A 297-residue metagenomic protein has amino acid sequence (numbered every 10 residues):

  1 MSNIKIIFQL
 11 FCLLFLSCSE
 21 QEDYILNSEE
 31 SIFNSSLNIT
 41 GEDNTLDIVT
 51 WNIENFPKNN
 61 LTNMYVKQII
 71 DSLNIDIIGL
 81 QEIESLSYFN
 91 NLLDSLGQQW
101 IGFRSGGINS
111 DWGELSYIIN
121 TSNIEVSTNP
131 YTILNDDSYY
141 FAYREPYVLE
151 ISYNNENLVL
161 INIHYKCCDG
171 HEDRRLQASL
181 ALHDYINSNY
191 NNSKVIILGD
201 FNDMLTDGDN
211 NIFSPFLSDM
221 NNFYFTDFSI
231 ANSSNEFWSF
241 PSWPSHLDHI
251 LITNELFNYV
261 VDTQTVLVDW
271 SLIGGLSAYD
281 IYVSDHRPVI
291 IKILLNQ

Functional and structural regions predicted by a protein language model:
M1-N27: Bacterial Sec-dependent N-terminal signal peptides
C18-G97, G107-L115, S179-L180, K194 (+4 more regions): N-terminal, active-site-proximal structural segment of metallo-dependent hydrolase catalytic domains
E20-Q21, I25-F33, L86, Y143 (+2 more regions): Metal-dependent phosphoester-hydrolase catalytic domains
T45-N55, T128-T132, N157-C167: Active-site-proximal beta-strand elements of phosphoester/diester hydrolases
D47-T50, D76-E82, G102-R104, E114-Y117 (+8 more regions): Structural recognition of the beta-strand scaffold that forms the well-ordered cores of secreted hydrolase catalytic
I53-K58, I75-E82, R104-S105, N135-S138 (+5 more regions): Second-shell loop/turn segments in exported
T62-I78, R144-A231: Extracytoplasmic, non-cytosolic globular domains
I77, I83-S85, F89-N157, Y165: Structured beta-strand-rich core segments of catalytic domains in phosphoester-bond hydrolases
